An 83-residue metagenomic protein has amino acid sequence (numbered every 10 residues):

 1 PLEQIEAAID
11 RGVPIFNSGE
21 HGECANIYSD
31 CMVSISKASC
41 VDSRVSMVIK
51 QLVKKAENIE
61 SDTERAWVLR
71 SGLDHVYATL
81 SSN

Functional and structural regions predicted by a protein language model:
P1-L2: Inter-repeat boundary and helix-capping residues of tandem alpha-helical solenoids
Y28-Q51: Short, charge-rich amphipathic alpha-helical segments embedded in non-transmembrane helical bundles/solenoids
N58-N83: Amphipathic alpha-helical binding modules
